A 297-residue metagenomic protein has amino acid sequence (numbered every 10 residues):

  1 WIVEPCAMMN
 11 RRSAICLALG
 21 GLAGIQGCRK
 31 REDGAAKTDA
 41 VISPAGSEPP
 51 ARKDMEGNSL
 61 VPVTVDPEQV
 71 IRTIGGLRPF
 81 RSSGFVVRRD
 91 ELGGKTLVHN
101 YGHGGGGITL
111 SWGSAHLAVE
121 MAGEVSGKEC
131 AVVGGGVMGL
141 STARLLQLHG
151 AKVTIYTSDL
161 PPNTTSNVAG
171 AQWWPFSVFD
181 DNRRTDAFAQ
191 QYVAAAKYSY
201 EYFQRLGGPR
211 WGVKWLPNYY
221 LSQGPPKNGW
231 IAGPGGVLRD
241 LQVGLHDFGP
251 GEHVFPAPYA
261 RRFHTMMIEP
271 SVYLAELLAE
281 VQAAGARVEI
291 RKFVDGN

Functional and structural regions predicted by a protein language model:
C6-G21: N-terminal secretory signal peptides and thylakoid transit peptides that target proteins across membranes
G57-V125: C-terminal catalytic lobe of FAD-dependent flavoproteins
G75-G94, S166-V168, E201-A284: Flavin (FAD/FMN) cofactor-binding and adjacent substrate-gating region of FAD-dependent oxidoreductase domains
G106-L110, A187-K197, R261-E276: Short beta-strand to alpha-helix junction loop
C130-A151: N-terminal Rossmann-like FAD-binding beta1-loop-alpha1 element of flavoenzymes
H149-T165: Glycine-rich FAD pyrophosphate-binding loop
L160-A195, G244, F248-E252: Glycine-rich active-site loop/strand segments that organize a redox cofactor
V288-N297: A conserved short coil-to-beta-strand element within the FAD-binding core of flavoproteins
